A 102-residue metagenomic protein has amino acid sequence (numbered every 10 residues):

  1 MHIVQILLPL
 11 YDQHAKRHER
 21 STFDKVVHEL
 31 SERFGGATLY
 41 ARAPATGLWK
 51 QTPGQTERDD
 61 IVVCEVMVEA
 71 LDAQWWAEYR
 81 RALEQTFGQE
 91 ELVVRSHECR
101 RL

Functional and structural regions predicted by a protein language model:
M1-L102: Positively charged, small/polar-rich N-terminal and surface patches that mediate targeting and assembly and bind
